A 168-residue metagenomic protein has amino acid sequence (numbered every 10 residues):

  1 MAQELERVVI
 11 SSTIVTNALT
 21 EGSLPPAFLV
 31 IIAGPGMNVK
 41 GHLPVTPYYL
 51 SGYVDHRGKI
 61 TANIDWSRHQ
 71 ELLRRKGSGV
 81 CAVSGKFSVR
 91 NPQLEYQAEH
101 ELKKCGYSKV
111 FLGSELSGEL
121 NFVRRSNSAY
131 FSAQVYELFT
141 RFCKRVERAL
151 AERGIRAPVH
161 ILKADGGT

Functional and structural regions predicted by a protein language model:
M1-T168: N-terminally biased helix-coil "hinge/interface" segments that flank
